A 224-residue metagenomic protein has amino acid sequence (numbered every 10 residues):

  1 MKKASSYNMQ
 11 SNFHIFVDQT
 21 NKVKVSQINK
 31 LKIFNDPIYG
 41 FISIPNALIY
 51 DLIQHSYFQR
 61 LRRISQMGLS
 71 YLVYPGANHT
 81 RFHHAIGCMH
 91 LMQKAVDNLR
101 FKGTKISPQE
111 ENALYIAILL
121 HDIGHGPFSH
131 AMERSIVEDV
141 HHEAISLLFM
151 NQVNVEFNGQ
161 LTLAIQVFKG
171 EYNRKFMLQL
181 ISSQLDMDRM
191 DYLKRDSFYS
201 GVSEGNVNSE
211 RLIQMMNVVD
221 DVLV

Functional and structural regions predicted by a protein language model:
K2-S65, L72-I116, G124-V224: Sequence-structural signature of the catalytic-core scaffold of metal-dependent phosphohydrolases that act on
